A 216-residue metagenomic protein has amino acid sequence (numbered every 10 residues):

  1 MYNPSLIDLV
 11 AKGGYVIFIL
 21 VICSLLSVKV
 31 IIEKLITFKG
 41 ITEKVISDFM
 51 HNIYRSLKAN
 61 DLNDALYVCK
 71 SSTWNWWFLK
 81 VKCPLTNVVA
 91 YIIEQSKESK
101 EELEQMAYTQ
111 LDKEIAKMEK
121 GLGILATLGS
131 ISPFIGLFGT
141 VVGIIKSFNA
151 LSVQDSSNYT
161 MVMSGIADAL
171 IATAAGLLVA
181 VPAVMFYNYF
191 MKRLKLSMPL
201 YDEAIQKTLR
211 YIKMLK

Functional and structural regions predicted by a protein language model:
M1-F49: Hydrophobic membrane-targeting segments
P4, V153-A174: Membrane-water interface segments at transmembrane-helix boundaries in multipass membrane proteins
G14, V28, A65, V89 (+3 more regions): Residue-level signature of catalytic and energy-coupling elements of molecular machines, predominantly ATP/GTP-dependent
I17-V30, A126-P133, V179-V184: Alpha-helical transmembrane segments of integral membrane proteins
F18, V153-T160, A180, Y187: Membrane-embedded alpha-helical segments of inner-membrane proteins
I41-S156, M185-K216: Predominantly long cytosolic amphipathic alpha-helical stalk/bundle segments
A169-M185: Hydrophobic alpha-helical transmembrane segments of polytopic membrane proteins
